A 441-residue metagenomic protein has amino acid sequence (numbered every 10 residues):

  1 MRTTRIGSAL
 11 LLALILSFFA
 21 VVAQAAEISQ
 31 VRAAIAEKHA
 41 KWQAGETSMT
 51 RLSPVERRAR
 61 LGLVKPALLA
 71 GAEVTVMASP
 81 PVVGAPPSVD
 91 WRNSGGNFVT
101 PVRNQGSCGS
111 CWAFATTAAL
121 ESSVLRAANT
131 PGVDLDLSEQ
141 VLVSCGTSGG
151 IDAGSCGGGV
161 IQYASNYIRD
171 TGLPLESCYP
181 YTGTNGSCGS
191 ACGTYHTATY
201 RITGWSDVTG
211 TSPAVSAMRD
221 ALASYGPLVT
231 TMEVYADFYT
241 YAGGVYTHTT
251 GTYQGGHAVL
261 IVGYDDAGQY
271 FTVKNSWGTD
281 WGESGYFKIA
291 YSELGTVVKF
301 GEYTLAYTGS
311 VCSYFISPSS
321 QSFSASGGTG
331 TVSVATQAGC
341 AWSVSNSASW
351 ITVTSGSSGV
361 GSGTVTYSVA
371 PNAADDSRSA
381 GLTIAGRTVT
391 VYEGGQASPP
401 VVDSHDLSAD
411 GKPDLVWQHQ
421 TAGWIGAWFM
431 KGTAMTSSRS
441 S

Functional and structural regions predicted by a protein language model:
A9-F19: Bacterial N-terminal signal peptides
A25-V311: Catalytic-core signature of thiol
S144, V391-A397: Interdomain boundary/hinge segments at the C-termini of tandem beta-sandwich modules
S313-S343: Solvent-exposed, low-complexity, repeat-rich "mucin-like" stalks and linkers
Y314-I316, A338-T364: Surface-exposed binding patches on compact interaction domains or structured appendages
G330-V332, G363-Y367: Short strand-edge motifs at loop-to-beta-strand transitions and within beta-strands of extracellular beta-rich domains
A338, V369, G395-S441: Trp/Gly-enriched beta-strand/coil motifs that build multi-repeat beta-propeller-like domains and related W-rich binding
V365, D376-G386: A short beta-strand micro-motif common to beta-rich folds, especially ectodomain repeats
